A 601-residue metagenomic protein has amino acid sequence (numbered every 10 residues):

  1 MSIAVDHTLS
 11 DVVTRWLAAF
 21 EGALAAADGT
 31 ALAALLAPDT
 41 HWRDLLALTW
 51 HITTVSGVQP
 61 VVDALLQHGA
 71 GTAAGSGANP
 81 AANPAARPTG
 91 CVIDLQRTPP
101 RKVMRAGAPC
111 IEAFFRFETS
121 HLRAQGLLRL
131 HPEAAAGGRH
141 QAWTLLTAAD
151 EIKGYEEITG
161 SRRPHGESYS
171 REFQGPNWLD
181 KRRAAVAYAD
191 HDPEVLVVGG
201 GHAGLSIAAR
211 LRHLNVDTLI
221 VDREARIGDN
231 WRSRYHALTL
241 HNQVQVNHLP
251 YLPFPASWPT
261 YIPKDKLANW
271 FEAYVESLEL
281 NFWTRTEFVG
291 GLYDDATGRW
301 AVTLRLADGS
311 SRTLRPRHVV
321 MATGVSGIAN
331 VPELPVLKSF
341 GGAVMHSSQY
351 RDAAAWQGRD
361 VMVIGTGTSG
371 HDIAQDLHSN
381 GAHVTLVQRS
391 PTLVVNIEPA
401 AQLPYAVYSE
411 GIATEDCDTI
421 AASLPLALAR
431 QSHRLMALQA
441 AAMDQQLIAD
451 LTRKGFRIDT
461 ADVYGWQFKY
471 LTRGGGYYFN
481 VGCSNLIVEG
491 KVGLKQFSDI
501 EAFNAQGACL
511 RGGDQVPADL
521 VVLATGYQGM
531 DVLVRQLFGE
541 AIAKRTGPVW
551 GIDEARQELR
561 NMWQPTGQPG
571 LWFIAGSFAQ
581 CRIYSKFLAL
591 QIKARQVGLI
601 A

Functional and structural regions predicted by a protein language model:
M1-P38, R182-P193: Short, low-complexity N-terminal intrinsically disordered segments enriched in polar/charged residues
S2, F114-R183: Short beta-strand edge/turn micro-motifs at domain boundaries
V12, G22, A26-N79, N83-G107: A solvent-exposed, acidic/Ser-Thr-rich amphipathic alpha-helical stretch
V58-A73, G90-E118, L240-A307, R473-G493: N-terminal Rossmann-like dinucleotide/flavin-binding domain of flavoprotein oxidoreductases that bind FAD/FMN
A148, G160, V216, V221-R223 (+6 more regions): Flavin (primarily FAD) cofactor-binding/catalytic cores of flavoenzymes
S168-P193, M345-Q357: A short, basic/flexible loop-to-alpha-helix module at the beginning of a structural domain
A187-I220, S369-H378: N-terminal Rossmann-like FAD-binding beta1-loop-alpha1 element of flavoenzymes
R232-N269, P391-G455: Glycine-rich active-site loop/strand segments that organize a redox cofactor
